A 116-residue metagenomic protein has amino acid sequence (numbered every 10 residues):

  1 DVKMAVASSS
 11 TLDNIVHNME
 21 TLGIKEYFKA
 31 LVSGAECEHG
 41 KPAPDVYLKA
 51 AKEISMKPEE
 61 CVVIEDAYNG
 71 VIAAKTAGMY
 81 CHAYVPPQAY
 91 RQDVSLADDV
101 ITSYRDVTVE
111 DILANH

Functional and structural regions predicted by a protein language model:
D1: Catalytic-core regions built around general acid/base machinery
S8-S10: Conserved phosphate-coupling serine/threonine residues in phosphotransfer and NTP-handling enzymes
L12, V16-H116: Asp-based, Mg2+/Mn2+-dependent phosphohydrolase catalytic module
